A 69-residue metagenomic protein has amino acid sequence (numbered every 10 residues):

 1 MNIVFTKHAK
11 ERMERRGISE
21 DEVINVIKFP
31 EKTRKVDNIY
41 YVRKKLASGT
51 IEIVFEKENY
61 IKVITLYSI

Functional and structural regions predicted by a protein language model:
M1-I69: Ribonuclease/tRNase effector modules and their secretory precursors
